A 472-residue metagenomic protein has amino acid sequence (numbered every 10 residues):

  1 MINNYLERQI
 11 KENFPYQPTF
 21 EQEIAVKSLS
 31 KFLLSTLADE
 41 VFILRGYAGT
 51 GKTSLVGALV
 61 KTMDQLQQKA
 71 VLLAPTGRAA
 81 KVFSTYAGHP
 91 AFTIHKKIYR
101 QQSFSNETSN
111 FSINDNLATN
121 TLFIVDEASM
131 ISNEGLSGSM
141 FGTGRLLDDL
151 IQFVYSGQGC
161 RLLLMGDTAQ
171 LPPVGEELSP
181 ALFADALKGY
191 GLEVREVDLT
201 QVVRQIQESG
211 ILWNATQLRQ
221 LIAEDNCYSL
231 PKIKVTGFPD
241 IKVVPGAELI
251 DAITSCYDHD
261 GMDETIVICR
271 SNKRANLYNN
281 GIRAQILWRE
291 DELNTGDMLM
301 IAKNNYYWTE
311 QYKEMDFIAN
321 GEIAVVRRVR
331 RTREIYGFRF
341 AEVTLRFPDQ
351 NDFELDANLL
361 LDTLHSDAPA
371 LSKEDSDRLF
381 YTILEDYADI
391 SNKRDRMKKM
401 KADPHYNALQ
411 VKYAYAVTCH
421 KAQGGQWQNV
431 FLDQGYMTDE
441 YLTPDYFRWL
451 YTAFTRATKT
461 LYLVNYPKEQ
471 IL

Functional and structural regions predicted by a protein language model:
I2-E40: Conserved pre-motif I regulatory segment
N4-L6, A25, L29, L37 (+3 more regions): Conserved helicase motor core of P-loop NTPases
P18, L72, V267: Conserved SAM-binding loop
Q22, T76, S271, G424: Short, conserved phosphate/pyrophosphate- and ester-handling motifs at nucleotide-, phospho-/glycolipid
V26-K27, K31, T36, E40-S229 (+1 more regions): ASCE P-loop NTPase helicase motor core
P75, E310-K313, D445-L450: Short beta-alpha junctions and helix-cap segments that line functional grooves
G88, I282-I286, F447-Y451: Short, solvent-exposed amphipathic alpha-helical segments in soluble enzyme and RNA/protein-processing domains
I335-L472: C-terminal accessory regions
